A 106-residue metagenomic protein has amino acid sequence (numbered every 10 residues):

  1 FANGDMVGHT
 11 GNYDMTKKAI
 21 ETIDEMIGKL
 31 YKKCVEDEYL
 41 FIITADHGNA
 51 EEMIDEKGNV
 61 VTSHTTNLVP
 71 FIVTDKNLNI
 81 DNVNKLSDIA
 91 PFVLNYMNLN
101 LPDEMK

Functional and structural regions predicted by a protein language model:
F1-K106: Feature captures the catalytic ectodomains and active-site-proximal regions of enzymes that hydrolyze or transfer
